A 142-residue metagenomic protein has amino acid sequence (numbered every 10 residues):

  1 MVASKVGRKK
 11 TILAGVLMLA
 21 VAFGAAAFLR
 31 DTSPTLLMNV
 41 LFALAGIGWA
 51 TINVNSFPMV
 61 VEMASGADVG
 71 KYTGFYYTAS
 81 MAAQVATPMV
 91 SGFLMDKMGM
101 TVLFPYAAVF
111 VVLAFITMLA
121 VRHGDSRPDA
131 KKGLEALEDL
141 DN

Functional and structural regions predicted by a protein language model:
M1-R8, M95: Helix-to-loop junctions at the C-terminal end of transmembrane segments in multipass secondary transporters
L17, A43, G74-A82: Transmembrane alpha-helical cores of Major Facilitator Superfamily
L17-T32: C-terminal ends and interior cores of transmembrane alpha-helices in multi-pass membrane transporters/permeases
T35-T51: Hydrophobic core of transmembrane alpha-helices in multi-pass small-molecule transporters, especially MFS/SLC-type
T51-A64: Intracellular juxtamembrane helix-capping segments at the cytosolic ends of symmetry-related transmembrane helices
G66-Y76: Loop-to-transmembrane helix entry/capping segments in MFS-fold secondary transporters and related SLC/MFSD carriers
F93-V111: A membrane-interface helix-boundary motif in multi-pass transporters
H123-N142: Intrinsic disorder in cytosolic terminal tails and internal cytosolic loops of multi-pass membrane transporters
